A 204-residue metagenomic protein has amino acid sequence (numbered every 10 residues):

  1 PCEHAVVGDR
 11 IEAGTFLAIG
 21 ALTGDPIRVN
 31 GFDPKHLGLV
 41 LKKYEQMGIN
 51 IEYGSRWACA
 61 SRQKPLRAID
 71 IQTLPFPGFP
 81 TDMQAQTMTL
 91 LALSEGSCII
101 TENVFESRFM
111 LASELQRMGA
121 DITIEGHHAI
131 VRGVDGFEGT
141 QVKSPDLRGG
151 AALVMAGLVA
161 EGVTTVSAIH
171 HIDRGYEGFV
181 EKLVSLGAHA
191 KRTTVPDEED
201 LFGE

Functional and structural regions predicted by a protein language model:
P1-E204: Short, structured segments at the rim of ligand-binding sites
